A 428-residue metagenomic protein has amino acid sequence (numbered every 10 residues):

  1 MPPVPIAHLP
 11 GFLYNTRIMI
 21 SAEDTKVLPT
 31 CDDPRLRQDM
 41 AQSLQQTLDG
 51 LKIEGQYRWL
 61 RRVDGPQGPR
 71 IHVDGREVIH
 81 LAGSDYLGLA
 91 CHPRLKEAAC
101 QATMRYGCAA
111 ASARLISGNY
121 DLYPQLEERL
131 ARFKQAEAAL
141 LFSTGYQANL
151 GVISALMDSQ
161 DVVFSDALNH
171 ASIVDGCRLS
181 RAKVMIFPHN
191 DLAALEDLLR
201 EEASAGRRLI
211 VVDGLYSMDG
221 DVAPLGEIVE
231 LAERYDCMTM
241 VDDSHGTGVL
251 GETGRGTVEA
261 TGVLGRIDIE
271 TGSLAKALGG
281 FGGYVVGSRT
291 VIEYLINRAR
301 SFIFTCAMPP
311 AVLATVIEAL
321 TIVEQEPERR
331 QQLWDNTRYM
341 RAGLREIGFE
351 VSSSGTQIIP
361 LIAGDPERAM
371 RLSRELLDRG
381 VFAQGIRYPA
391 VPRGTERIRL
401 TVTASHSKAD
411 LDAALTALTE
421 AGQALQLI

Functional and structural regions predicted by a protein language model:
M1, H8, F12-K26, Q38 (+6 more regions): PLP-dependent enzyme catalytic core of the Aspartate aminotransferase-like
Y14, I20, L28, Q45-C108 (+1 more regions): N-terminal "arm"/small-domain region of PLP-dependent enzymes with the aminotransferase-like
E97, Q101-G145: Conserved N-terminal alpha-helix of the aminotransferase class I/II PLP-enzyme fold
V152-A171: Conserved PLP-anchoring active-site segment centered on the Schiff-base-forming lysine
M185-V241: Active-site phosphate-binding strand-loop segment of PLP-dependent enzymes
T253, E259-Y294: Active-site PLP attachment segment
A307-E326, Q332, N336, R345-I347: Structural motif of enzymes handling amino- and sulfur-group chemistry
Q331-M340, R345-G380, G394-T395, V402-A404: Conserved PLP-binding catalytic core of the aspartate aminotransferase-like
